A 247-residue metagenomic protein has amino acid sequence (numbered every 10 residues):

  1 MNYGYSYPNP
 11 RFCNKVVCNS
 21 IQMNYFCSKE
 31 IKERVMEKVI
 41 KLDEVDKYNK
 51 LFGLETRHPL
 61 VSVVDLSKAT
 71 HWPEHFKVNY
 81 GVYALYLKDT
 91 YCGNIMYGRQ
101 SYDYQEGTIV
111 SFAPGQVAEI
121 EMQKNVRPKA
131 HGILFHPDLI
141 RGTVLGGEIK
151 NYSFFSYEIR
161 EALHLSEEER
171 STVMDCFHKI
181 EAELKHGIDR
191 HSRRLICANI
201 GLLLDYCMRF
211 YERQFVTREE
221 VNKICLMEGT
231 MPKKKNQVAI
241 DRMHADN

Functional and structural regions predicted by a protein language model:
M1-G4, A182, K235-I240: Short intrinsically disordered, low-complexity coil segments enriched in acidic
M1-M96, Q100-Y102: Generic protein-terminus/edge-of-domain signal
P8, G53, V78-N79, Q100 (+5 more regions): Bimodal feature
K41-E44, P59, E169-C176, N199 (+1 more regions): Alpha-helical structural motif
Y48-L51, C176, E183, K233 (+1 more regions): Residues that form generic nucleotide/phosphate-binding pockets
L60-S156, E169, D189: N-terminal regulatory/effector-sensing and dimerization cores that precede helix-turn-helix DNA-binding domains
F154-L202, Y206-Y211: Amphipathic alpha-helical segments enriched in hydrophobic/aromatic residues interleaved with Lys/Arg
H164-L165, G187-L195, M208-N247: Short, Lys/Arg-enriched, Trp-marked, Pro/Gly-tolerant hinge/linker segments that flank
